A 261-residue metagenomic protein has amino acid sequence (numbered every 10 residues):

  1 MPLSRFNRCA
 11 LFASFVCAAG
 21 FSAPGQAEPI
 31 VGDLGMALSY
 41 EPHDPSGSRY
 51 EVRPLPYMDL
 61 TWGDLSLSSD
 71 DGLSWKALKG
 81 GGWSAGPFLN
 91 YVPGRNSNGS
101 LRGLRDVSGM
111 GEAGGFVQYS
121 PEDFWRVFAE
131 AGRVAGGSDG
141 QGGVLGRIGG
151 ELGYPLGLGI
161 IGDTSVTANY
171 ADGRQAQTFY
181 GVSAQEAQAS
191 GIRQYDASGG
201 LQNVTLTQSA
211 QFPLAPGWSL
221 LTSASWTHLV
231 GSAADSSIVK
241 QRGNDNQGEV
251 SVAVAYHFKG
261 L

Functional and structural regions predicted by a protein language model:
M1-V31, G243, K259-L261: Cleavable N-terminal export/targeting peptides
Q26-W75, S84, R95-S97, K259: Short glycine/proline- and aromatic-enriched beta-strand/turn motifs that initiate or cap beta-hairpins
I30, Y50-P56, G81, G109-A113 (+3 more regions): Residues that define the transmembrane beta-barrel architecture of outer-membrane proteins
G32, D64-L67, W83, D123-V127 (+3 more regions): Repeated loop/turn-to-beta-strand initiation elements of outer-membrane beta-barrel proteins
L34, P56-M58, G115, A129 (+4 more regions): Membrane-embedded beta-strands of outer-membrane beta-barrel proteins, especially the hydrophobic/small aromatic
L34-Y40, D71, P87-Y91, G115 (+3 more regions): Transmembrane beta-barrel strands of outer-membrane/channel proteins
S39-P45, V92-N98, F124, G132-D139 (+3 more regions): Sequence/structural signature of outer-membrane beta-barrel proteins
K76, Y119, D139-D245, Y256-G260: Outer-membrane beta-barrel transmembrane domain signature
